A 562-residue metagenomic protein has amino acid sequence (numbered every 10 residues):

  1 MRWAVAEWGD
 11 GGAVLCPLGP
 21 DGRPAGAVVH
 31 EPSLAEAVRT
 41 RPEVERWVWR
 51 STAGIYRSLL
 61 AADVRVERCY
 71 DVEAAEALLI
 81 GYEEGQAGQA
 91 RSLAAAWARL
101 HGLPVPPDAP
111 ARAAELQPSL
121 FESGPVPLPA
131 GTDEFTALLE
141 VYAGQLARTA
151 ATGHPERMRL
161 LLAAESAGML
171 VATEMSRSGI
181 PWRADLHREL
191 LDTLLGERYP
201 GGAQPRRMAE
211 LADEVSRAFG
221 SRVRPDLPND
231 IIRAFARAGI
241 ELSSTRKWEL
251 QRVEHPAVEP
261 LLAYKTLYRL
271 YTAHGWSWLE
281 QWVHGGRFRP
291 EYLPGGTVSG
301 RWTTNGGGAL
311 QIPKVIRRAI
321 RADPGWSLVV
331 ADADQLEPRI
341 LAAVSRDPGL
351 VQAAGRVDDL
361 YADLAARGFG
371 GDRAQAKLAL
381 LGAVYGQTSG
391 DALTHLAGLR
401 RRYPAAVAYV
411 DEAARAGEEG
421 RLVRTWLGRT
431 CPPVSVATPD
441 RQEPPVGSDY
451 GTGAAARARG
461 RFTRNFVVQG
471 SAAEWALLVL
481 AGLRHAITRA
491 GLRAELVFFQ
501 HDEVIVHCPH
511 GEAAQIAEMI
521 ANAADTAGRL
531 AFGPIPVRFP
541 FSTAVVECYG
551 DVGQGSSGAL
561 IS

Functional and structural regions predicted by a protein language model:
M1-G22, L116, L120-I312, G325-S327 (+7 more regions): Conserved "right-hand" nucleotidyltransferase catalytic core of DNA-directed polymerases
R2-G153: Conserved DEDDh/DEDDy metal-dependent 3′-5′ exonuclease domain
G12, I55-Y56, I232-R233, W278 (+9 more regions): Flexible loop/turn segments at secondary-structure boundaries
E43-I55, R222-R224, D332, F462 (+2 more regions): Short glycine-rich phosphate-binding loop at a beta-alpha junction
S51-T52, L194-R222, Y403, V407-D411 (+1 more regions): Polymerase palm active-site segment centered on the conserved acidic dipeptide of motif C
A53-D63, E73-E83, I231-G239, D334-G349: Short active-site loop/helix that positions an aromatic residue
P129-D133, A137, E291-G371: Function-dense linear segments that define catalytic or interfacial modules in macromolecule-processing proteins
L170, R177, D363-R493, F498-F499 (+5 more regions): Conserved catalytic core of nucleic-acid polymerases
